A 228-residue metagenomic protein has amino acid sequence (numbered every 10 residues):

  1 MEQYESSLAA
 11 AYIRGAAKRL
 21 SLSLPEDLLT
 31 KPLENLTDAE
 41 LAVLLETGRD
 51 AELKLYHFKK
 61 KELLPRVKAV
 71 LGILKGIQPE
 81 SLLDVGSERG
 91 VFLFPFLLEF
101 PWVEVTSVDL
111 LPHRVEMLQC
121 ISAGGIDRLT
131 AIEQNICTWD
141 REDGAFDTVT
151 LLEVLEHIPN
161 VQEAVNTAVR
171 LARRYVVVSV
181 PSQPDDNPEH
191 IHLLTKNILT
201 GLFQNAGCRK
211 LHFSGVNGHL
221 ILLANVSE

Functional and structural regions predicted by a protein language model:
M1-G144, T148, L152, Q162-V165 (+2 more regions): Conserved N-terminal segment of class I S-adenosyl-L-methionine
L152-L155, S179: Residues lining the SAM
H157-I158, P184-D185: Short glycine-rich, flexible loops that bind phosphorylated cofactors or substrates
I158-P159, A172-R173: Helix-to-beta-strand junctions that scaffold the AdoMet/dcAdoMet cofactor pocket in Class I SAM-dependent enzymes
T167-L171: Conserved helix-to-beta-strand junction in the class I
R173-S182: Conserved beta-strand signature within the Rossmann-like core of class I S-adenosyl-L-methionine
